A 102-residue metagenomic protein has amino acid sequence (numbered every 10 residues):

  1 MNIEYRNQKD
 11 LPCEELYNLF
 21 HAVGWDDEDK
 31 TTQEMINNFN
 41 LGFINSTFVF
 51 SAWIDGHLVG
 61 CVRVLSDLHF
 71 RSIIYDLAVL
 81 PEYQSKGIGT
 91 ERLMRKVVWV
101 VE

Functional and structural regions predicted by a protein language model:
M1-L11: Conserved N-terminal entry element of GNAT/NAT acetyltransferase domains
N18-K30: Helix-loop element at the rim of GNAT/NAT acetyltransferase active sites that forms part of the acceptor-substrate
E28-V49: Active-site rim helix/loop that mediates acceptor-substrate recognition in acyltransferases
N37, T47-V62: Conserved beta-hairpin
H57, S66-I74, Q84: A conserved beta-turn-beta hairpin within the catalytic core of GNAT-like acetyltransferases that forms part
L80: Residue-level recognition of the GNAT/N-acetyltransferase active site
Y83, G87-R92: Conserved acetyl-CoA pyrophosphate-binding loop and the N-cap/start of the following alpha-helix in GNAT-like
E91-E102: Conserved acyl-CoA
